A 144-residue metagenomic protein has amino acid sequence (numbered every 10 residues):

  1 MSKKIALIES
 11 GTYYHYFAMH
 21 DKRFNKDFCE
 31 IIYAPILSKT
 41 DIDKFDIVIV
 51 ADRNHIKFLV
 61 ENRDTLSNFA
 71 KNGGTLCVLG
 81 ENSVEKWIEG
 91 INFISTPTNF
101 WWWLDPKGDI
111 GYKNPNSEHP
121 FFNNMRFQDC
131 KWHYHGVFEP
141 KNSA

Functional and structural regions predicted by a protein language model:
M1-I47: Aromatic-Pro/Gly-enriched surface loop or interdomain linker that acts as a lid/target-recognition segment
M1-I5, G74-V78, H135-A144: A glycine-centered loop/beta-turn motif at secondary-structure junctions
T12-H15, R53-F58, V84: Short acidic, S/G/P-rich loop/turn micro-motifs used as interaction or catalytic elements
F17-H20, P35, K131-A144: Intrinsically disordered, low-complexity boundary segments flanking structured domains
D27-I32, F100-W102, S143-A144: Short secondary-structure junctions
L37-T40, H55-V60: Acidic-and-aromatic substrate-binding clefts and catalytic sites of carbohydrate-active enzymes
D46-A51, C77: Structural motif
K57-H133: A glycine-rich, often tryptophan-bearing local segment used as a flexible ligand/cofactor-contacting loop or short
